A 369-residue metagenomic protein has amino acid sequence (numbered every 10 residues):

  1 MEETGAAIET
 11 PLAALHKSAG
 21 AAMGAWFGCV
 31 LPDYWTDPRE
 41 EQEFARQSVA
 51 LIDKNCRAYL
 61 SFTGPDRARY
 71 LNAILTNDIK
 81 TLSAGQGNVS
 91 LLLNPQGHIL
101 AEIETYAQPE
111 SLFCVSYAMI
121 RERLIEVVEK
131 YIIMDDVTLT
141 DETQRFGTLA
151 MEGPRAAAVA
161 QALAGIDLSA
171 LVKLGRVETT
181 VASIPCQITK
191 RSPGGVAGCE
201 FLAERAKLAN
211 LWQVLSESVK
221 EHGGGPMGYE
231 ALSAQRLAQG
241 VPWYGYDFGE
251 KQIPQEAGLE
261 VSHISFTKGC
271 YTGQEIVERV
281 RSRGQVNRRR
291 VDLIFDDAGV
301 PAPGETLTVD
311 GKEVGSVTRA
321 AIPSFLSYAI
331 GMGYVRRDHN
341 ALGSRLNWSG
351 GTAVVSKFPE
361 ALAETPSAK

Functional and structural regions predicted by a protein language model:
M1-V89, L93, H98-L100: Acidic, proline/glycine-enriched N-terminal capping motif
E2-I8, P95, I103, Q252 (+2 more regions): Glycine-rich, small/acidic residue-mixed loop/short-helix segments
E2-T36, V137-R290, P301, E313 (+1 more regions): Glycine-rich, acidic
A45-D53, L100-E110, D136-E142, S183-G198 (+2 more regions): Short, flexible, solvent-exposed loop/turn segments with mixed acidic/basic and small polar residues
P65-D66, Y117-E122, P154-A156, E204-A209 (+1 more regions): Helix N-cap motif at beta-to-alpha junctions
R67-P109, E152-P193: A glycine-rich (often HGG/GG-containing) alpha/beta subdomain
I74, V127-K130, L163-A164, L211-E221 (+2 more regions): Short amphipathic alpha-helices in soluble, non-transmembrane regions that often serve as interface/regulatory elements
L112-V115, A197-A203, L293, Y328-R336: A generic structural motif
